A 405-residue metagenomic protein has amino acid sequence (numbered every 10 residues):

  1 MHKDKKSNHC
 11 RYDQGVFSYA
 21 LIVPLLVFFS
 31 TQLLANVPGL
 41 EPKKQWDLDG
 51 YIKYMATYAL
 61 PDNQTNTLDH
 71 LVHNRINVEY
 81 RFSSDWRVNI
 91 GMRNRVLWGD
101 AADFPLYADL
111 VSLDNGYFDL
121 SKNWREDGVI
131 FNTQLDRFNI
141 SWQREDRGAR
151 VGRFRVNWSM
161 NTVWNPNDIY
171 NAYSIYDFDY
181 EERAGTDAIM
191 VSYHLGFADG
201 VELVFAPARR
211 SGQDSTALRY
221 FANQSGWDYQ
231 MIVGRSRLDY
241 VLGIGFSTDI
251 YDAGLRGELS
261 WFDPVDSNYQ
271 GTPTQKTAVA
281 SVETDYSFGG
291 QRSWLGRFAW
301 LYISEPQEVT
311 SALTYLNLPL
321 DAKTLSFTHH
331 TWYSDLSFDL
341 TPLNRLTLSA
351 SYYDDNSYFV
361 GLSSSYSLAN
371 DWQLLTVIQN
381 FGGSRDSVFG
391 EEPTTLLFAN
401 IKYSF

Functional and structural regions predicted by a protein language model:
P38-D62, V88-I90, D199, L348: Transmembrane beta-strand segments of Gram-negative outer membrane beta-barrel proteins
Y54-L60, N94-W98, R144-D146, R153-W158 (+9 more regions): Transmembrane beta-strands of outer-membrane beta-barrel pores
Y58, N66-V72, F131-D136, Q143 (+8 more regions): Residues that define the transmembrane beta-barrel architecture of outer-membrane proteins
N74-Y80, R137-Q143, I189-Y193, L218-A222 (+6 more regions): Residues on the lipid-exposed face of transmembrane beta-strands in outer-membrane beta-barrel proteins
E79-G200, G383: Outer membrane beta-barrel
S84-V88, D146-A149, A198-V201, G226-M231 (+4 more regions): Repeated loop/turn-to-beta-strand initiation elements of outer-membrane beta-barrel proteins
D249-S351: Detector for outer-membrane/organellar transmembrane beta-barrel domains, recognizing the amphipathic beta-strand
S334, Y366, Q373, V377-N380 (+1 more regions): Outer-membrane beta-barrel "beta-signal"
